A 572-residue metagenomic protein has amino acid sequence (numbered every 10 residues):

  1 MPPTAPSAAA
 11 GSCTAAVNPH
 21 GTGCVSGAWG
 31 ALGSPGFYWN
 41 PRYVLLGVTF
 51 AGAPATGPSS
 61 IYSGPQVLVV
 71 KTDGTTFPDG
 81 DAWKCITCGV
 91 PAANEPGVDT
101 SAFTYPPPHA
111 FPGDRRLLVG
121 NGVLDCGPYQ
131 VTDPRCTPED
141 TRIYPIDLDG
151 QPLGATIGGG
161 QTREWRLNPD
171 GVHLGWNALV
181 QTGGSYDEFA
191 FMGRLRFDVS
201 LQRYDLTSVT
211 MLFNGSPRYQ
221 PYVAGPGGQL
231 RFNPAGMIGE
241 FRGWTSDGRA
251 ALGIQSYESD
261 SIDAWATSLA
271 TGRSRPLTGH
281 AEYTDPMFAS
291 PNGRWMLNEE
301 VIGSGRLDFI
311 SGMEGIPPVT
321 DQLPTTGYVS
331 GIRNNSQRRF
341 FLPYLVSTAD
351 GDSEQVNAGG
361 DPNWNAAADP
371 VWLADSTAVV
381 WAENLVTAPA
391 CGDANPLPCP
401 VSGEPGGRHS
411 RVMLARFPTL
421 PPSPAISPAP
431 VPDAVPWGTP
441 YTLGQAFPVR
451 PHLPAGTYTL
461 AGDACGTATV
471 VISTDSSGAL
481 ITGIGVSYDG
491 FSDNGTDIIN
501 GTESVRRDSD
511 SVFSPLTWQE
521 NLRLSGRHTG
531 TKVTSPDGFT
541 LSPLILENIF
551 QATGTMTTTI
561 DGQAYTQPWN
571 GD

Functional and structural regions predicted by a protein language model:
M1-D572: Sequence signature of WD/YWTD-type beta-propeller architectures
